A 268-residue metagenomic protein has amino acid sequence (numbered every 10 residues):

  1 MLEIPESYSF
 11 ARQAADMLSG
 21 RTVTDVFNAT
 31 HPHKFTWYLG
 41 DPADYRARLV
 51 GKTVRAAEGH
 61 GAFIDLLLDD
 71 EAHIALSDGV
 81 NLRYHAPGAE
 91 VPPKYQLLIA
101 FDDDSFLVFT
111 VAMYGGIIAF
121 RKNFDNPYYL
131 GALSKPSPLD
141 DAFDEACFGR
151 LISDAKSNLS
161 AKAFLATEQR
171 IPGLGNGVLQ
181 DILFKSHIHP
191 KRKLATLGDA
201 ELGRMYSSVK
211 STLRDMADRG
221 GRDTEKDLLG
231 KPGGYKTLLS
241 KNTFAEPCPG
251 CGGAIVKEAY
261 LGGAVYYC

Functional and structural regions predicted by a protein language model:
M1-A119, P127, F244: Gly/Gly-Pro- and Ser/Thr-rich, intrinsically disordered tail segments characteristic of DNA damage-repair and tolerance
E3-E6, F10, S19, N126 (+4 more regions): Alpha-helical structural motif
T22-D44, E58, A86, G149 (+1 more regions): Basic, nucleic-acid-binding surfaces and adjacent catalytic neighborhoods in DNA/RNA-processing proteins
D70, I74-L174, V178-K185: Phosphate/anion-contacting hairpin/loop surfaces
